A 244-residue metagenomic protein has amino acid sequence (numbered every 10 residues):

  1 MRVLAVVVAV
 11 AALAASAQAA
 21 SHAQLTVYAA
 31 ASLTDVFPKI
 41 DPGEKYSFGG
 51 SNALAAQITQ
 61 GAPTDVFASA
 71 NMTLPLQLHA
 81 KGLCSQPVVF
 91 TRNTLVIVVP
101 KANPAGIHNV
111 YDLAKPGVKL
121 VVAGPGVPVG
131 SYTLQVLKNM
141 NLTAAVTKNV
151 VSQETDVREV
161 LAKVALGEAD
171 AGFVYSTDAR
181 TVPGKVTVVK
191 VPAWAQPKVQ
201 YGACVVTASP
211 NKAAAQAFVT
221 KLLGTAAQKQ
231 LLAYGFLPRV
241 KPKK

Functional and structural regions predicted by a protein language model:
L4-A14: Bacterial N-terminal signal peptides
S16-Q18: N-terminal Sec signal peptide cleavage junction
A20-D41, K45-S47, N52-P63, S69-M72 (+2 more regions): Exported/periplasmic ABC-transporter solute-binding proteins
